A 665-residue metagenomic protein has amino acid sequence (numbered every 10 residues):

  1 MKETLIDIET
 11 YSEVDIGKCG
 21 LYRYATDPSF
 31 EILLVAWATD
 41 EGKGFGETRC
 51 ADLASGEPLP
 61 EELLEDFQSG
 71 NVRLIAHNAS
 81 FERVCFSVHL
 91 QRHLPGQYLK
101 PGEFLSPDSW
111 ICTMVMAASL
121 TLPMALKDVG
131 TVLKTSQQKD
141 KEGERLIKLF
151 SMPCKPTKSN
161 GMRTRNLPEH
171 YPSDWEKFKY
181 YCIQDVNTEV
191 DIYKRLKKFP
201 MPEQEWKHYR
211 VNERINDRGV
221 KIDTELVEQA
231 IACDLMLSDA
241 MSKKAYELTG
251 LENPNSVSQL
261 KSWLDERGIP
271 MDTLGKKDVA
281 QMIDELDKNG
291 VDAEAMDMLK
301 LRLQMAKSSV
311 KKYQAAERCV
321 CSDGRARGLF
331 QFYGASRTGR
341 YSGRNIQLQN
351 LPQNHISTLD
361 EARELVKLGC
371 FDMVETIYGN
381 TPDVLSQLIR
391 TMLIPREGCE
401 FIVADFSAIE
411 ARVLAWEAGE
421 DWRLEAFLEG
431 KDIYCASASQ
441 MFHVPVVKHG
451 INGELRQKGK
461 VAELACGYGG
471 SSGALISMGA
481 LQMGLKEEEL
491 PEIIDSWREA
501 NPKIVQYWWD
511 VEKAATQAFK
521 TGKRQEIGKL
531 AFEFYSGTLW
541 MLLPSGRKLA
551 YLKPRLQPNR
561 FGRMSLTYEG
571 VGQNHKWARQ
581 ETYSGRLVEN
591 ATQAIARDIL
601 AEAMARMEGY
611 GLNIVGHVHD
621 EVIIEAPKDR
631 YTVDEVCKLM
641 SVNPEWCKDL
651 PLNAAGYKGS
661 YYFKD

Functional and structural regions predicted by a protein language model:
M1-E9, V14, A36, T121 (+8 more regions): Conserved "right-hand" nucleotidyltransferase catalytic core of DNA-directed polymerases
M1-K2, E62-Q68, V384-E400, A605-G609: A short acidic-Thr-Gly-centered motif at the start of a beta-strand
F30-L33, W37-E61, F67-K197, S357 (+2 more regions): Active-site-proximal helix-loop-helix substrate-binding element of RNase H-like nuclease domains
H77, W110-C112, L393-I409: Conserved catalytic palm subdomain of right-hand nucleotidyl-transferase polymerases, strongest for RNA-directed enzymes
S80-P95, L120, K261-E266, S407-D421: Short active-site loop/helix that positions an aromatic residue
L196-H208, I599-E621: Active-site palm subdomain of RNA-directed nucleic acid polymerases
I433-E454, R560-G611, V615: Generic long, charged, amphipathic alpha-helical segments
M483, M640-K648: A common structural junction motif
